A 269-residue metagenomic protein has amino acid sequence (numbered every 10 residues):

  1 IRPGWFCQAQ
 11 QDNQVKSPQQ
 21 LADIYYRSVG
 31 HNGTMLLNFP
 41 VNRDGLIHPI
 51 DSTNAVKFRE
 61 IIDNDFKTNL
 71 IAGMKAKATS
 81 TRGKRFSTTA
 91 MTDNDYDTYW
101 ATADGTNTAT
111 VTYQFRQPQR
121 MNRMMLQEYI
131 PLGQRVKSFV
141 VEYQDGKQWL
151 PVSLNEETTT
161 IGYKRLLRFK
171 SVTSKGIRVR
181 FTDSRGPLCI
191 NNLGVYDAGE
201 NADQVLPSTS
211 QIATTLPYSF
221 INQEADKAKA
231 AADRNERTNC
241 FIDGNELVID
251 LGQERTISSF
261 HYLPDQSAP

Functional and structural regions predicted by a protein language model:
I1-H31, N38-D63: Glycan-processing catalytic domains of CAZymes
R2-P3, T89, D97: Generic secondary-structure boundary/loop-capping signal
P18-Q19, R82, A103-D104: Short hydrophobic/aromatic segments of transmembrane alpha-helices and their interfaces
H31-G33, K175: Short coil/turn segments at beta-strand junctions that form active-site/ligand-binding loops
M35-N38, I257: Short glycine-rich, basic-tinged beta-strand/loop micro-motifs
I50-T53, K57, I62-T68, D95-L154 (+2 more regions): Aromatic, loop-rich ligand-recognition surfaces of beta-strand-rich domains
T68-D93, N201-D233: Predominantly extracellular/luminal regions of secreted and cell-surface proteins, especially disulfide-bonded
